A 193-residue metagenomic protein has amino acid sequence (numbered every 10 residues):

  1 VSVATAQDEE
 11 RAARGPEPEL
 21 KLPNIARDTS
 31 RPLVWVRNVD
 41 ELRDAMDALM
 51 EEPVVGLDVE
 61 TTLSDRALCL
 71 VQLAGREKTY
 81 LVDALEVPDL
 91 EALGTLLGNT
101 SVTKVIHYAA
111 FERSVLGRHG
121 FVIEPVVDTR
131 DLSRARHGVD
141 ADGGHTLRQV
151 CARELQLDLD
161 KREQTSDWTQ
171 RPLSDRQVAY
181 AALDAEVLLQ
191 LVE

Functional and structural regions predicted by a protein language model:
V1-V55, V59: N-terminal accessory regions of nucleic-acid-interacting proteins
L33-L57, T61-E193: Conserved DEDDh/DEDDy metal-dependent 3′-5′ exonuclease domain
